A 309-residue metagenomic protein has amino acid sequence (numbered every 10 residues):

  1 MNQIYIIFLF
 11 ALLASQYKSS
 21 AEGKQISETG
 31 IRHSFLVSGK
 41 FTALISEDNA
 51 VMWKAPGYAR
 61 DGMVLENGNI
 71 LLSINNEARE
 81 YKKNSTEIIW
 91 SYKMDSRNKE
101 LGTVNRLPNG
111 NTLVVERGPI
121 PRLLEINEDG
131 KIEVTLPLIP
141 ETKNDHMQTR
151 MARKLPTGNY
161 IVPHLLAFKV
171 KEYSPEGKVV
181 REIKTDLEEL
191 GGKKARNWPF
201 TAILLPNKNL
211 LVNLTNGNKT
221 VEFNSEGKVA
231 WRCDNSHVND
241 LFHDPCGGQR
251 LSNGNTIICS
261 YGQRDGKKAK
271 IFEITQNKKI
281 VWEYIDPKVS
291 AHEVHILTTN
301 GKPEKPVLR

Functional and structural regions predicted by a protein language model:
I4-L13: Sec-dependent N-terminal signal peptides
L13-Q16, L204: Short stretches within intrinsically disordered, low-complexity N-terminal or propeptide regions
K18-S20: Sec/Tat signal peptide C-region and signal peptidase I cleavage site
E22-R309: Histidine-/acidic-rich catalytic cores in large beta-rich domains
